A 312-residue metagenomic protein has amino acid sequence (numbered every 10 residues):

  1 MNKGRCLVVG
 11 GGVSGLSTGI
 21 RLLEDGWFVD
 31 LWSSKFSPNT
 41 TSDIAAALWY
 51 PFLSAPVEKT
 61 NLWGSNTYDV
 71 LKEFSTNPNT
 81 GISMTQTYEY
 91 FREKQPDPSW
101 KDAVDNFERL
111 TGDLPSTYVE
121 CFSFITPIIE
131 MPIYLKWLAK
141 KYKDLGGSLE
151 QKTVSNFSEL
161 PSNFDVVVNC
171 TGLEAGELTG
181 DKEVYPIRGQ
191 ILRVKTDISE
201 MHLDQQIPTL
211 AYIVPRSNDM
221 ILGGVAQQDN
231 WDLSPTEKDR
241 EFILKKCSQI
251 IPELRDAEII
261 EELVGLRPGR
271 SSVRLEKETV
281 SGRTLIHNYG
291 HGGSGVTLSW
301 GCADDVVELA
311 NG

Functional and structural regions predicted by a protein language model:
N2-G12: Beta1/beta-strand and adjacent pyrophosphate-binding region of the FAD-binding site in flavoprotein oxidoreductases
G15-L16: N-terminal Rossmann-fold NAD(P) dinucleotide-binding loop
E24-D43: Glycine-rich FAD pyrophosphate-binding loop
K35-N39, K152, S158, D165-L203 (+2 more regions): Central helical "cap/lid" subdomain
N66-L145, R270, K277: Flavin (FAD/FMN) cofactor-binding and adjacent substrate-gating region of FAD-dependent oxidoreductase domains
E73, V184, I198-E200, S217-I221 (+2 more regions): Flavin-binding catalytic cores
P115, F122-V166, C170, A175 (+2 more regions): Helical element adjacent to the flavin cofactor pocket in flavoenzyme catalytic cores
W137, A257-G312: C-terminal catalytic lobe of FAD-dependent flavoproteins
